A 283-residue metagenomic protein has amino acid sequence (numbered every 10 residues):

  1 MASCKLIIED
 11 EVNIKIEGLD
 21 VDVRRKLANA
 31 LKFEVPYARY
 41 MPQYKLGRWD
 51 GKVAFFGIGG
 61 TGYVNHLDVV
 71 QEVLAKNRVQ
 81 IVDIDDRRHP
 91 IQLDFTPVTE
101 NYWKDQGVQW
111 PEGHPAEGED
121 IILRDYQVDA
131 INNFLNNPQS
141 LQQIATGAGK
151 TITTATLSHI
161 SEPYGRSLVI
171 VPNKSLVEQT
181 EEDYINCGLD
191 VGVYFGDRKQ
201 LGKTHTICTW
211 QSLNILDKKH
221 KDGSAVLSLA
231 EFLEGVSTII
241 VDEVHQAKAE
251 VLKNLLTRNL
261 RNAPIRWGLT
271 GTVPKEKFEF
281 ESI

Functional and structural regions predicted by a protein language model:
M1-R88: N-terminal accessory nucleic-acid engagement/regulatory domains that precede and modulate ATP-driven motor cores
L67-Q127: Pre-P-loop entry segment of helicase/translocase ATPase cores
V70, S237-T238, E243-I283: Post-DEXD/H (motif II) to motif III coupling segment of the RecA-like Helicase ATP-binding lobe
I122, Y126, N136-S161: Walker A/P-loop
A148-C187, L252, K275: Conserved Walker A/P-loop ATP-binding site and its immediately adjacent core in helicase/helicase-like ATPase domains
E162, G223-V236, L256-A263: Short, conserved loop/helix-junction motifs that constitute active-site signature segments in enzyme catalytic cores
K174-L176, K199-Q200, Q211-N214, H245-Q246 (+1 more regions): Conserved nucleotide-binding/hydrolysis micro-motifs of P-loop NTPases
Y184-V226: Inter-Walker segment of RecA-like/P-loop motor cores
